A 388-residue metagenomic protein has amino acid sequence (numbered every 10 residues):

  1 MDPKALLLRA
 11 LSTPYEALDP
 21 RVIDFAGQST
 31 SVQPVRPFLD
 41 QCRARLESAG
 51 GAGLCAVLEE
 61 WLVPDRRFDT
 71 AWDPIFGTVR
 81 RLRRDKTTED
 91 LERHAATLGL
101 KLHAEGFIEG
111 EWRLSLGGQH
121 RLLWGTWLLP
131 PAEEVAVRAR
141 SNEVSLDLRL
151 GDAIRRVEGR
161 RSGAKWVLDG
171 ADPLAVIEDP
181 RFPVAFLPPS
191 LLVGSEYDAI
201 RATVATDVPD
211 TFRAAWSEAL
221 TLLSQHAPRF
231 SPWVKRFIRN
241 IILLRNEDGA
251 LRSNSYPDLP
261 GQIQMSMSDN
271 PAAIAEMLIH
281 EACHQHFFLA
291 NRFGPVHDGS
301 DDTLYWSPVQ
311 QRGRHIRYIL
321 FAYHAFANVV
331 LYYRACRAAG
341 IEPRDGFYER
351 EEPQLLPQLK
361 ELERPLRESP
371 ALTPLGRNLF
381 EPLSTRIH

Functional and structural regions predicted by a protein language model:
M1-L222, F230-N240, L355-H388: Type-3 copper protein
A227, R245-E247, M267-N270, C283: Short, flexible loop/turn elements at secondary-structure junctions
N240-P260: Catalytic zinc-binding patch centered on the HExxH motif and its immediate surroundings that defines zinc-dependent
D258, S268-M277, Q285-R317: Post-HEXXH active-site segment of zinc metalloproteases
H284, F288, R292, L331 (+1 more regions): Short, well-ordered loop/turn and helix-capping segments at boundaries between secondary-structure elements and domains
D302-I341: Post-HExxH zinc-binding segment in Zn-dependent metallohydrolases
Y332-L356: Short helix/loop segments within enzyme catalytic domains that coordinate or immediately flank catalytic cofactors
